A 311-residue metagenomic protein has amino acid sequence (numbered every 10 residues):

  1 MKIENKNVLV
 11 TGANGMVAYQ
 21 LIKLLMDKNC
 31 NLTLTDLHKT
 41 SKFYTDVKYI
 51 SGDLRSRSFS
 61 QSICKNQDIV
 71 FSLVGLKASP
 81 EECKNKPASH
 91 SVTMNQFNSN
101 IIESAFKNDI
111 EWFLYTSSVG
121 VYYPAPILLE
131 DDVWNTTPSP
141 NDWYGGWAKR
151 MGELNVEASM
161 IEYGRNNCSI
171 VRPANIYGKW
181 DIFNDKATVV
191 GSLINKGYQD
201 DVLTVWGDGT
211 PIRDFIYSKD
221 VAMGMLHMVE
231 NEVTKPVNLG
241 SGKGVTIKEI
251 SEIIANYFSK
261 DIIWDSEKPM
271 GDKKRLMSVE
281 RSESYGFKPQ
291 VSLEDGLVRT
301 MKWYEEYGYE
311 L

Functional and structural regions predicted by a protein language model:
V8-K28: N-terminal Rossmann NAD(P)H-binding glycine-rich loop of SDR-like oxidoreductase domains
T45-S56: Rossmann-fold cofactor-recognition segment
L54-T93: NAD(P)H-binding glycine-rich loop region in Rossmannoid oxidoreductase-like domains and their noncatalytic homologs
E82, N135-D142, C168-I182, S192-I216 (+1 more regions): A conserved pocket-lining segment of Rossmann-fold NAD(P)-dependent short-chain dehydrogenase/reductase
S91-N95, N141-E153, N184-G191, D214-F215 (+1 more regions): Short-chain dehydrogenase/reductase
S99-D142, S169: Conserved Rossmann-fold NAD(P)-dependent oxidoreductase catalytic core, especially the SDR/UDP-sugar
P140-S169, G197-Q199: Active-site Tyr-X1-5-Lys
Y198-L311: C-terminal substrate-binding subdomain of Rossmann-fold SDR/epimerase-dehydratase oxidoreductases
